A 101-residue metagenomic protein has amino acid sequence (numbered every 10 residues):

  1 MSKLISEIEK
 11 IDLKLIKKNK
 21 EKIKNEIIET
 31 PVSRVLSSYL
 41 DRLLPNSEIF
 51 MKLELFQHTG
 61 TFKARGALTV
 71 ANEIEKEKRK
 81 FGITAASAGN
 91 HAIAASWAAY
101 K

Functional and structural regions predicted by a protein language model:
M1-K101: PLP-dependent amino-acid enzyme catalytic core
